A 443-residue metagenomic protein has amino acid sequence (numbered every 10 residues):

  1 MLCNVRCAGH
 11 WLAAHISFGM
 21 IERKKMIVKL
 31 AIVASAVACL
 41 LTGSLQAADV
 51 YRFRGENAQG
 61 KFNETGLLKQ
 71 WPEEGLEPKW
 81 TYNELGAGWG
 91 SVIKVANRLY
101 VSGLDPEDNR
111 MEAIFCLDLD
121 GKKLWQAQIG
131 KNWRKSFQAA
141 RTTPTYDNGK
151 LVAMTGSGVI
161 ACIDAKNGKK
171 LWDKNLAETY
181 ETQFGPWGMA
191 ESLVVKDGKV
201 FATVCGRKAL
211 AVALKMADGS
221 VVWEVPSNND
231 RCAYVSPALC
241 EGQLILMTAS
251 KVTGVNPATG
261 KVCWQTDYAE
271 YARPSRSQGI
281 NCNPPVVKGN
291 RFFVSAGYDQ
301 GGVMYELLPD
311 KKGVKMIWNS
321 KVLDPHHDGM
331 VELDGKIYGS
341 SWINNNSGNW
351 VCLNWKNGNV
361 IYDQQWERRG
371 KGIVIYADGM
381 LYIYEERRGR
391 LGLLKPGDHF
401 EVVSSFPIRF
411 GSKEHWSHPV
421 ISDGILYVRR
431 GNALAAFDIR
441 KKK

Functional and structural regions predicted by a protein language model:
A48-E77: Blade/loop signatures of beta-propeller domains
G55-A58, L104-P106, G156, C205-G206 (+5 more regions): Short loop/turn segments immediately following the C-termini of beta-strands
T81-I93, D108-R110, Q126-T145, D173-V195 (+8 more regions): Extracytoplasmic beta-rich repeat domains
A96-N97, N148-G149, D197-G198, G242 (+4 more regions): Short coil/turn segments that connect the beta-strands within blades of beta-propeller domains
E112-F115, V159-A161, L210-V212, K251-T253 (+4 more regions): A short loop-to-beta-strand structural motif that recurs across blades of beta-propeller domains
D118-K122, D164-N167, K215-D218, N256-G260 (+4 more regions): Short loop/turn segments that connect beta-strands within beta-propeller blades
L323-K395: Loop/turn-rich, solvent-exposed surfaces of beta-rich toroidal or solenoidal domains
G389, K413-K443: Blade-level signature of beta-propeller repeat domains, shared across WD40, Kelch, NHL, RCC1 and BNR/Asp-box propellers
